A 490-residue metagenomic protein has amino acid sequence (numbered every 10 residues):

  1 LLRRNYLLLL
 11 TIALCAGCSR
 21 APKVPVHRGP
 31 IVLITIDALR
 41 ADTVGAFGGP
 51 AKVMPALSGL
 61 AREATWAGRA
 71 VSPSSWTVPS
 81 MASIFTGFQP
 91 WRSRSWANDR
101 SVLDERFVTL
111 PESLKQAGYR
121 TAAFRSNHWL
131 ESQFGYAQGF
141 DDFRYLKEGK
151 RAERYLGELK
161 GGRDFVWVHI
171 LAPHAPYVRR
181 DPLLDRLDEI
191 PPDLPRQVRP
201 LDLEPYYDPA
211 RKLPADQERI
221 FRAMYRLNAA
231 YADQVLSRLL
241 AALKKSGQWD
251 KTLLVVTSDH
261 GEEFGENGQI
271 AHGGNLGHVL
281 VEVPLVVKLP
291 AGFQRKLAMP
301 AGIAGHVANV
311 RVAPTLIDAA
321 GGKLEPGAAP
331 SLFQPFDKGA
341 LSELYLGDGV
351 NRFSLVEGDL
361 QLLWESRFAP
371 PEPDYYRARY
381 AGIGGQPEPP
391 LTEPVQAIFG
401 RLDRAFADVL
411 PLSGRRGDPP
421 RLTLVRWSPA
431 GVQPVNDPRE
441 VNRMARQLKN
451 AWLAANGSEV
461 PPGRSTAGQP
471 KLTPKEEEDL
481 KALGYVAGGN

Functional and structural regions predicted by a protein language model:
L2-A16: Sec-dependent bacterial lipoprotein signal peptides
A13-N490: Catalytic domains that recognize anionic headgroups
